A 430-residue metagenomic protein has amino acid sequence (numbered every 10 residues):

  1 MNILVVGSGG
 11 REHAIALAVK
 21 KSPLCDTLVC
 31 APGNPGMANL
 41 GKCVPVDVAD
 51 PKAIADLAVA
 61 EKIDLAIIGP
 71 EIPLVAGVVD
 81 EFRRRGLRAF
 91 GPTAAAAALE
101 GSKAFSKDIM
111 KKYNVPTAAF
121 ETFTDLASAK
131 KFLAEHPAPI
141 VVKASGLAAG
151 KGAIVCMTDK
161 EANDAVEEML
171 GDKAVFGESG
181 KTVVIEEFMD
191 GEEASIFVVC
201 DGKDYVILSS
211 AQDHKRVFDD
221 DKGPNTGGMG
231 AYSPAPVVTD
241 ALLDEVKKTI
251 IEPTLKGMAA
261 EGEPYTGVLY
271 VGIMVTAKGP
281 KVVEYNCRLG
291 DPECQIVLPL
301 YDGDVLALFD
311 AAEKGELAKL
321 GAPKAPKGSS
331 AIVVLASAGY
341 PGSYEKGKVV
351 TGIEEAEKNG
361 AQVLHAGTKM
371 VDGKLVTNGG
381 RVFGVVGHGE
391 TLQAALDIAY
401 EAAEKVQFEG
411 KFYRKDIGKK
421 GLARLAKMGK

Functional and structural regions predicted by a protein language model:
M1-A94: ATP-binding N-terminal substructure of ATP-dependent carboxylate-amine bond-forming enzymes
L4-V5, E100-V183, P236-E252: Active-site nucleotide/adenylate-binding loops and adjacent lid/helix of ATP-dependent enzymes
K21, G36-A38, A60, F90 (+13 more regions): Solvent-exposed alpha-helices and their adjacent loops that cap or buttress functional pockets in soluble metabolic
G152, C156-C294: Internal nucleotide-binding/catalytic subdomain
K247-L269, N286-K358: Active-site "cap" helix and flanking loop/linker of ATP-utilizing ligase/carboxylase catalytic domains
K346-G384: Generic long, charged, amphipathic alpha-helical segments
K369-D372, V376-K430: Generic C-terminus detector
